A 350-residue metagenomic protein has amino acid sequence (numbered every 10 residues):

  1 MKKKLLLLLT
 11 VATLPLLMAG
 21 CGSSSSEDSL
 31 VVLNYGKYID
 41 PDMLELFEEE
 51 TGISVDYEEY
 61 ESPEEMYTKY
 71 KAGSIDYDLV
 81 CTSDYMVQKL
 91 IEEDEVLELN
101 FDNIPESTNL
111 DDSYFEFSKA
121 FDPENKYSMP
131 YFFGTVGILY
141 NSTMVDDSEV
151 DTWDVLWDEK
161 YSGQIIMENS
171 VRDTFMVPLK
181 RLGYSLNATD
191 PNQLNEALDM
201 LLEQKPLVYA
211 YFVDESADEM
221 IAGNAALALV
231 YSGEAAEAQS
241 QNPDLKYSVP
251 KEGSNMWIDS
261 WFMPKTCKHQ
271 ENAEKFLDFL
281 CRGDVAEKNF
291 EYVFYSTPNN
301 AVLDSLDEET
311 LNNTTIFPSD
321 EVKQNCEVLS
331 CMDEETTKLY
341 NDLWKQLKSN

Functional and structural regions predicted by a protein language model:
L17-G20: C-terminal motif of bacterial Sec signal peptides marking the signal peptidase cleavage site
G22-L90: Early extracytoplasmic/lumenal segment of secretory-pathway proteins
D76, C81-N224: Extracytoplasmic ligand-binding site segments that recognize negatively charged/polar headgroups
V87-K89, I221, L227-D244: A ligand-binding cleft/hinge motif common to bilobed small-molecule-binding domains
G137-M144, K180-G183, W257-H269, L277-L280 (+1 more regions): A bilobed periplasmic-binding-protein/Venus flytrap-type ligand-binding module shared by bacterial periplasmic
N195-E203, Q241-K265, L311: Periplasmic-binding protein-like
P264-Q324: Mature extracytoplasmic/periplasmic domains
D320-N350: Conserved C-terminal helix/tail region of periplasmic/extracytoplasmic solute-binding proteins
